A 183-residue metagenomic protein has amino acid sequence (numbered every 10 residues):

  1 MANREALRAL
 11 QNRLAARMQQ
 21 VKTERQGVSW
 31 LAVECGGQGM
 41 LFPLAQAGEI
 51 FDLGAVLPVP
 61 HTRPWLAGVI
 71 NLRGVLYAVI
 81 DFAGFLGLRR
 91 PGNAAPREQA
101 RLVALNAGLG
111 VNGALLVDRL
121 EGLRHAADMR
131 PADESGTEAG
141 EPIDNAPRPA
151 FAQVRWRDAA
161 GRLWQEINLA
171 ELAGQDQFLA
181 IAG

Functional and structural regions predicted by a protein language model:
M1-G183: An acidic, low-aromatic, low-complexity terminal/linker signal
